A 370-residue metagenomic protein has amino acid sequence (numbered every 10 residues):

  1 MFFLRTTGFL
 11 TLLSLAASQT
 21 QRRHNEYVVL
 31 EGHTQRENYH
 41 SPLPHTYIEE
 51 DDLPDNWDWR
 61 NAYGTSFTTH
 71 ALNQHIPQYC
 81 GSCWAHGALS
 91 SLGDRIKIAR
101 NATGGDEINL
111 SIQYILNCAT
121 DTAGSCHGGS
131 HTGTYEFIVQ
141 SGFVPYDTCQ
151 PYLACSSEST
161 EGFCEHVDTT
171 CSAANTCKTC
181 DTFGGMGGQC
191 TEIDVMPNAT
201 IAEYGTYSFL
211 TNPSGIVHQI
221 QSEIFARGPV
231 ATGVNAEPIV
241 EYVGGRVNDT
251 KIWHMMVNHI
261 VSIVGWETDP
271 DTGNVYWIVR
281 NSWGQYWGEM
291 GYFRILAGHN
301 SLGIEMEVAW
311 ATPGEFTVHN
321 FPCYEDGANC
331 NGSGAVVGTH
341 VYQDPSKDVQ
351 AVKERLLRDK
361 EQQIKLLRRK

Functional and structural regions predicted by a protein language model:
F2-S18: Cleavable N-terminal signal peptides of Sec/SRP-targeted secreted and luminal proteins
A17-K370: Catalytic-core signature of thiol
